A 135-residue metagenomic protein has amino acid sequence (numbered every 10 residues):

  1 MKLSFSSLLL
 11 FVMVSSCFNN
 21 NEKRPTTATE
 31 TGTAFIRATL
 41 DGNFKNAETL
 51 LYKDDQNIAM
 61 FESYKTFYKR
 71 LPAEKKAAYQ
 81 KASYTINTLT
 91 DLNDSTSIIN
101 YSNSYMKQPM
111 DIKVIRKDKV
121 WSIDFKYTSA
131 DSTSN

Functional and structural regions predicted by a protein language model:
M1-K2, R24: Structural motif marking the loop-to-transmembrane transition
K2-L10: Sec-dependent signal peptide recognition, specifically the positively charged N-region followed immediately by
L8, K23-T26, Y105: Residue-level detector of secondary-structure boundary/capping sites
L9-F11, T33, K117-V120: Low-complexity, intrinsically disordered short peptide segments enriched in small/polar/basic residues
V14-S16: C-terminal motif of bacterial Sec signal peptides marking the signal peptidase cleavage site
F18-N21: Bacterial signal peptide processing site
R24, T29-E30, A34, T39-L92: Short solvent-exposed beta->alpha transition segments
A82-N135: Exposed beta-sheet edge and beta->alpha loop/turn motif
